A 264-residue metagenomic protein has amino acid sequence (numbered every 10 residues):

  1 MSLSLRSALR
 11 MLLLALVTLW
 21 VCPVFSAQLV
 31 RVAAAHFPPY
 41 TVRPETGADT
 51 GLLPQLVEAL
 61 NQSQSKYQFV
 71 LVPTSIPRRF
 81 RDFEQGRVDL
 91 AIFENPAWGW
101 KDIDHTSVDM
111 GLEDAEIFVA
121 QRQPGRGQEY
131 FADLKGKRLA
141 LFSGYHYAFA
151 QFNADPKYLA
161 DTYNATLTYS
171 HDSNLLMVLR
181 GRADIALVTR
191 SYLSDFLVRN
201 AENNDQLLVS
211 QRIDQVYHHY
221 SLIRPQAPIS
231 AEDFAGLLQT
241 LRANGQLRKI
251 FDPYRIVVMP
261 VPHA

Functional and structural regions predicted by a protein language model:
V21-C22: N-terminal signal peptide c-region/cleavage motif recognized by signal peptidases
A27-I103, L167, F234, N244 (+1 more regions): Extracytoplasmic small-molecule ligand-binding "clamshell" domains of the periplasmic binding protein/Venus flytrap
A34-P38, E113-I117, E202-L238, V257-A264: Periplasmic-binding protein-like
H36-P38, G47-A59, R122-L159, S191: Bilobed "Venus flytrap"/periplasmic-binding protein-like clamshell domains and structurally analogous long
P54-Q64, P124, F131-R138, Y145 (+2 more regions): Extended ligand-binding regions for polar small-molecule ligands
V57-S65, D109, K135, S143-T168 (+2 more regions): Ligand-binding cleft/hinge of the Venus flytrap
L71-D133, H146-Y147, R212: Acidic, polar ligand-binding/catalytic clefts
R81-E84, I92-I103, D184-L208, R212-D214: A ligand-binding cleft/hinge motif common to bilobed small-molecule-binding domains
